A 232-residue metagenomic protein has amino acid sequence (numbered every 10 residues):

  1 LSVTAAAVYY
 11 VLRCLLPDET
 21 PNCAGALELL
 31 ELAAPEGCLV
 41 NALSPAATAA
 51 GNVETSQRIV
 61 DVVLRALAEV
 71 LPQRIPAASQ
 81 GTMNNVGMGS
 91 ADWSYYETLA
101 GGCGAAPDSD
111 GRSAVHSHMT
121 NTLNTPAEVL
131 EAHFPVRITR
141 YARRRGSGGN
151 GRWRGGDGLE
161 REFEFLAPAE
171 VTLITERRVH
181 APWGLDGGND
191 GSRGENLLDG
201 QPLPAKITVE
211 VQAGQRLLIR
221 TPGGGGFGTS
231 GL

Functional and structural regions predicted by a protein language model:
L1-L232: Glycine/proline-enriched, intrinsically flexible loops and inter-domain linkers
